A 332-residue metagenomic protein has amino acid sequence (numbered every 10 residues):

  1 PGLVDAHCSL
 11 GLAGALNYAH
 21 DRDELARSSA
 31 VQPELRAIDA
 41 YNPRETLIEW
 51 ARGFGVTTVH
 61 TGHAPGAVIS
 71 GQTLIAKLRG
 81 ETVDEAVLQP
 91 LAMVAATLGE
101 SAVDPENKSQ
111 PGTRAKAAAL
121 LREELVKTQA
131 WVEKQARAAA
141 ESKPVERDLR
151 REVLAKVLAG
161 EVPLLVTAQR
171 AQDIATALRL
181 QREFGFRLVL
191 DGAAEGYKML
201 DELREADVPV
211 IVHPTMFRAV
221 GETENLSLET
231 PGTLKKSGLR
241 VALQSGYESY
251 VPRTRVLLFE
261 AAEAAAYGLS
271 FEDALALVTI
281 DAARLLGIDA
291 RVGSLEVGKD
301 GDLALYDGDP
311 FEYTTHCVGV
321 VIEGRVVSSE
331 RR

Functional and structural regions predicted by a protein language model:
P1-G62: Metal-associated gating/positioning segment near the N- to mid-region
L10-A13, A64-I69, A171-A175, A193-L200 (+1 more regions): Active-site environment of divalent metal-dependent phosphoester hydrolases
A13-Y18, S70-Q72, H316-C317: Short, solvent-exposed loop/turn and secondary-structure capping segments
A15-L16, R22-L35, P163, D201-R204 (+3 more regions): His/Asp/Glu-enriched, well-ordered alpha-helical/loop segment that forms or immediately abuts the divalent-metal
Y41-L188: Polyanionic/metal-chelating signatures
L165-Q169, R187-G196, T215-V220: Catalytic beta/alpha-barrel core
E296-R332: C-terminal cap of metal-dependent C-N hydrolases
